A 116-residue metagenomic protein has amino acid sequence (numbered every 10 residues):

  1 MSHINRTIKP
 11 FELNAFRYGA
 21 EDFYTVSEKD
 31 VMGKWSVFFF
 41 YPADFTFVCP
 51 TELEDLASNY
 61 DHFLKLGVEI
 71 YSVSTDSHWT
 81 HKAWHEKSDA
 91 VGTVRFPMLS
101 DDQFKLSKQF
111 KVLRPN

Functional and structural regions predicted by a protein language model:
M1-N116: Chalcogenol-based redox active-site neighborhoods
